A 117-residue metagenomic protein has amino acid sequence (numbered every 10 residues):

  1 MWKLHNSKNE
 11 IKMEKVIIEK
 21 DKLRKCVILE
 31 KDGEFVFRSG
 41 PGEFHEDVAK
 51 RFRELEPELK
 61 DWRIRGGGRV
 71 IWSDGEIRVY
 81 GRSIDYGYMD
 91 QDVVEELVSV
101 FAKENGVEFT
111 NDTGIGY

Functional and structural regions predicted by a protein language model:
M1-Y117: Intrinsic low-complexity, intrinsically disordered or marginally ordered coil/linker segments
